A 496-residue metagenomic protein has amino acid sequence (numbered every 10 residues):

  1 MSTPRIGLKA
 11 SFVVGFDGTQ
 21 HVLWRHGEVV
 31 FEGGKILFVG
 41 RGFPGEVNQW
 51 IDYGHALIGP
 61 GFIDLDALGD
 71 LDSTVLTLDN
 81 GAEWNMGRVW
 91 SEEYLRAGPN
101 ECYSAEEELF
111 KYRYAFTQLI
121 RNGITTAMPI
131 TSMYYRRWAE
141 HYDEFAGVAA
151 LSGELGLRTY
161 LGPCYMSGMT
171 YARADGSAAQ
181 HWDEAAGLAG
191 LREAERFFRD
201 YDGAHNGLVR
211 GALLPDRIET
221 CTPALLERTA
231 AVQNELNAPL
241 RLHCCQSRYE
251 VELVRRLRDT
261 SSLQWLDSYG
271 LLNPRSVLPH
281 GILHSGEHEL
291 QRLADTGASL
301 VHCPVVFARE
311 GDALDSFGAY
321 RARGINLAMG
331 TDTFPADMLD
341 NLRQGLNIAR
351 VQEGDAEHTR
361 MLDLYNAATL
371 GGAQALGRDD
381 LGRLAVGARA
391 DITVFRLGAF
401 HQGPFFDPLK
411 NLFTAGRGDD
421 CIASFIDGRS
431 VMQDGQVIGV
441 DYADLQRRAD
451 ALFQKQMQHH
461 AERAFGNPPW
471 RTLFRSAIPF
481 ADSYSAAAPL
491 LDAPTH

Functional and structural regions predicted by a protein language model:
M1-G45, G54-I58: N-terminal metal-binding scaffold of metallo-dependent hydrolase/deaminase domains
S2-A10, P44-V89, E106, R113 (+2 more regions): Replace "His-x-His-based motif
F12, S268-R275, S316-A399, T414-R417: His/Asp/Glu-enriched, well-ordered alpha-helical/loop segment that forms or immediately abuts the divalent-metal
G15-D17, A390-Q446: C-terminal cap of metal-dependent C-N hydrolases
L76-E108, R137, G168-G187, R248-R275 (+2 more regions): Active-site gating loops and adjacent loop-to-helix segments of metal-dependent hydrolytic enzymes
T77-R158, G190-N206, D450-Q458: Alpha-helical scaffold segments that flank or form the walls of functional sites
W138-P279, H288-E289: Metal-coordinating catalytic core of metallo-dependent amide/deamination hydrolases
Y171, R248-T260, E287-A294, G311-Y320 (+2 more regions): Histidine/acidic-residue-rich catalytic or RNA/ligand-binding cores of hydrolases and nuclease-related proteins
